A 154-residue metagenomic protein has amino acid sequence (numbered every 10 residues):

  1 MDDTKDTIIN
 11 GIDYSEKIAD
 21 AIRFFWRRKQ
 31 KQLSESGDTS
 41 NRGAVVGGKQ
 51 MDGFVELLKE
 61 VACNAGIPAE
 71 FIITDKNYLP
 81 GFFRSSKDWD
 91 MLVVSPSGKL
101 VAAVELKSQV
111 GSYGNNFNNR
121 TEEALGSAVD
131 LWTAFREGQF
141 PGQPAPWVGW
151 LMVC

Functional and structural regions predicted by a protein language model:
M1-T74: Interdomain/boundary linker segments immediately adjacent to catalytic/signaling cores
A44-G48, Y78-F82, V110, G114: Short gly/ser-rich anion-binding loops that grip negatively charged ligand groups
G47-F54, R84, N116, R120-E123: Phosphate/oxyanion-binding active-site loops and adjacent basic polyanion-contact surfaces
L58, E70, V101-A102, P144-G149: Residue-level recognition of the N-termini of beta-strands and the immediately preceding loop/turn
D75-M91: Charged, often glycine-rich, active-site loop that binds/positions anionic groups
R84-W89, A103, G114-N116: Short, conserved acidic/polar surface loops in the N-terminal third of protein domains
L92-A103: Active-site beta-strand-loop-beta-strand hairpin of nuclease catalytic cores that positions key catalytic residues
K107-C154: Catalytic cores of nucleic-acid endonucleases
